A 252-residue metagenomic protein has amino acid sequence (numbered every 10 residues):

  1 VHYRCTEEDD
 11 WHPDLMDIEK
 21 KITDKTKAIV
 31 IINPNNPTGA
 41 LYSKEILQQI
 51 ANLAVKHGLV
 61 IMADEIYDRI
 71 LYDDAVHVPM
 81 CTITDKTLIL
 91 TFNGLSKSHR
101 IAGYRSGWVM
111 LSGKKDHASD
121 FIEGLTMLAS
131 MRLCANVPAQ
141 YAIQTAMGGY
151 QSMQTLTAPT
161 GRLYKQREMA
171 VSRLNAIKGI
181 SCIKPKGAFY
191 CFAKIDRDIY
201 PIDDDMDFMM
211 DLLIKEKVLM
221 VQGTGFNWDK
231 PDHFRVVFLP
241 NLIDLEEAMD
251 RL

Functional and structural regions predicted by a protein language model:
C5-H77: Active-site phosphate-binding strand-loop segment of PLP-dependent enzymes
M16-K20, P201-D203, D211-M220, F226-L252: PLP-dependent enzyme catalytic core of the Aspartate aminotransferase-like
I29, N36, D64, M80 (+7 more regions): Generic structural signal for small/hydrophobic residues in well-ordered secondary structure, especially within
A54, T84, L174-N175, L212-L213: A generic structural signal for well-ordered alpha-helical segments
K56-H57, T87, E216: Helix C-cap/helix->beta junction micro-motif
T82-G161, V171-R173: Conserved core segment of the aminotransferase class I/II
Q140, Q144, T160-V171, C182-D196 (+1 more regions): Conserved glycine-rich beta-strand-loop-beta hairpin in the small C-terminal domain of fold type I
